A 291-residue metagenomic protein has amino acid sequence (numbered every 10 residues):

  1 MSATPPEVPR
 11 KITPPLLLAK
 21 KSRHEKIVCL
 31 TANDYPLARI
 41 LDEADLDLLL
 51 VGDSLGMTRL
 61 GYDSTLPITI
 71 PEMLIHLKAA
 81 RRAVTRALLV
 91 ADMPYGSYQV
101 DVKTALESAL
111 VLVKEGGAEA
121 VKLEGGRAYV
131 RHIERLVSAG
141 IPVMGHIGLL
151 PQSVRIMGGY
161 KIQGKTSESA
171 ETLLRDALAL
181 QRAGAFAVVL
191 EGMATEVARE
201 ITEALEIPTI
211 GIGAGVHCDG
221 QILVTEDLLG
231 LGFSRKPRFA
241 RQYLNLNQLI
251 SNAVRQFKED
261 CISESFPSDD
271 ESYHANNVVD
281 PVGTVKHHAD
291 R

Functional and structural regions predicted by a protein language model:
S2-N277, V282-R291: Alpha/beta enzyme core
